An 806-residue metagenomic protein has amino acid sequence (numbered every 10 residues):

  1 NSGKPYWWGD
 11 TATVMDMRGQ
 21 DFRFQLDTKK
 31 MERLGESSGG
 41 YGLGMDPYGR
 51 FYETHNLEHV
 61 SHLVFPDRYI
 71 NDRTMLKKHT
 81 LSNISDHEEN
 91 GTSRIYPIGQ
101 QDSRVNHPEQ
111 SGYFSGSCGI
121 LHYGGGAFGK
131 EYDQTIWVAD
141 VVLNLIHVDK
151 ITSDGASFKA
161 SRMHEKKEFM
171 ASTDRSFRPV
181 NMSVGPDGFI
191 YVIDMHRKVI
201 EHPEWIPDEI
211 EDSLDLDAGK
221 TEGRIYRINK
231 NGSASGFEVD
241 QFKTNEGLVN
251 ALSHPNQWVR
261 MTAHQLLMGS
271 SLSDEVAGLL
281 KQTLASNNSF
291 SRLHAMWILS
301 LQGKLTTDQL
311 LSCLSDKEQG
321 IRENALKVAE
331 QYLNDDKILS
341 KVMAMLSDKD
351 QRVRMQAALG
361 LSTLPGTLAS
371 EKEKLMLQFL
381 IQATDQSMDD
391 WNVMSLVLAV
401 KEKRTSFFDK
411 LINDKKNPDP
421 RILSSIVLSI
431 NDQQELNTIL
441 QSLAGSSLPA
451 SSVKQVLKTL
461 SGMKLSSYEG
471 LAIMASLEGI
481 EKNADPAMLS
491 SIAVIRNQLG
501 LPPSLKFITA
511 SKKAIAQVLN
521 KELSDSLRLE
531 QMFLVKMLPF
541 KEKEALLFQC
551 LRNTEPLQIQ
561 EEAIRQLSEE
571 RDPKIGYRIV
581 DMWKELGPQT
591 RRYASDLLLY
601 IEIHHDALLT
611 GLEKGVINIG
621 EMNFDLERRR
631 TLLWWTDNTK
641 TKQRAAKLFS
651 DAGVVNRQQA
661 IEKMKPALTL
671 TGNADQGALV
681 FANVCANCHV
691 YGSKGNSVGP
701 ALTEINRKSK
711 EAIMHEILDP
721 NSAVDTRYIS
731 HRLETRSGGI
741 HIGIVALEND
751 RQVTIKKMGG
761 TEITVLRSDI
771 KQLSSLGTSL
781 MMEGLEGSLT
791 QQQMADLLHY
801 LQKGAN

Functional and structural regions predicted by a protein language model:
N1-V249, Q257, H264-K281, N287-M343 (+2 more regions): Beta-propeller blade termini and top-face loops
M182, I193, I225, G677-G692 (+2 more regions): The canonical Cys-X-X-Cys-His
I190, G677, L702, G743 (+1 more regions): Conserved RecA-like P-loop NTPase ATPase core
D212-S213, E585-Q589, G695-D719, H731-L776: Gly/Gly-Pro-rich "capping" loops immediately C-terminal to redox-active cysteine motifs in periplasmic/lumenal
D215-T221, I228-V680, Y691, V698 (+3 more regions): Long, ordered, helix-rich scaffold segments
A295, L632-V655, K663, G739-H741 (+4 more regions): C-terminal capping alpha-helices of c-type cytochrome domains
H605, M714-A723, R727-Y728, R732-L733 (+2 more regions): Short glycine-rich, low-complexity segments
